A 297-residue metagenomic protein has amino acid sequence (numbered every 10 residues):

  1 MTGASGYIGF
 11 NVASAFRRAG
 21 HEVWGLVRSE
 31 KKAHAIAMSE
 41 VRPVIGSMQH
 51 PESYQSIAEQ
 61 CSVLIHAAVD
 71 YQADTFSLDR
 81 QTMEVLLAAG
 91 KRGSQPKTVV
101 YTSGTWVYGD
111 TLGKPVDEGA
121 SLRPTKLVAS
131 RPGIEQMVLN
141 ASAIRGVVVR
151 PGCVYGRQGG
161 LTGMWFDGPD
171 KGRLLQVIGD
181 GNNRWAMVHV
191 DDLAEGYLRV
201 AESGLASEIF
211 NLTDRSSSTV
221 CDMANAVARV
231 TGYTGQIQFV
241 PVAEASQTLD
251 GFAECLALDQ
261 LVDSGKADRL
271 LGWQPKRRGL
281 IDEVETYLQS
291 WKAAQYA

Functional and structural regions predicted by a protein language model:
M1-A19: N-terminal Rossmann NAD(P)H-binding glycine-rich loop of SDR-like oxidoreductase domains
I57-V100: NAD(P)-cofactor binding segment of oxidoreductase domains
E84-L127: Conserved Rossmann-fold NAD(P)-dependent oxidoreductase catalytic core, especially the SDR/UDP-sugar
R123-V148: Active-site Tyr-X1-5-Lys
P132, V154-F166, R199-F210, S216: Glycine/proline-rich active-site loop of Rossmann-fold NAD(P)-dependent oxidoreductases
D167-V188, D192: A conserved pocket-lining segment of Rossmann-fold NAD(P)-dependent short-chain dehydrogenase/reductase
G196-F252, A297: Mid/C-terminal beta-alpha module of Rossmann-like enzyme folds, strongest in SDR-family dehydrogenases/epimerases
R278-A297: Amphipathic terminal alpha-helices
